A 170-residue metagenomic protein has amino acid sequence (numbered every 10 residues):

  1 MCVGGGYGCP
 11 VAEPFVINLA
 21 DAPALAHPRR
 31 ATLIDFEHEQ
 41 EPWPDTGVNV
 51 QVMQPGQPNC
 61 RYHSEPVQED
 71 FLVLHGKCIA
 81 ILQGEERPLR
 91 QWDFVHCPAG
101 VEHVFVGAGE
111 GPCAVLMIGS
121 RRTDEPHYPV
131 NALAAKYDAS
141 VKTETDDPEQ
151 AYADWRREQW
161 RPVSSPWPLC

Functional and structural regions predicted by a protein language model:
M1-D45, A134-C170: A short, N-terminal "cap"/entry segment at the start of jelly-roll beta-barrel domains of the cupin/DSBH fold
T32-F36, N49-E65, A99: Conserved short histidine dyad/triad with adjacent acidic residue
V50-P55, S64-I81, G119-S120: Short, conserved beta-strand element in jelly-roll/cupin
D70, G84-G100: Short acidic-glycine-tyrosine-enriched beta hairpin
G76, W92, F105: Short hydrophobic/aromatic patches on the structural cores and recognition surfaces of FHA
I79, A99-E125: Ligand-binding loop in jelly-roll beta-barrel domains
